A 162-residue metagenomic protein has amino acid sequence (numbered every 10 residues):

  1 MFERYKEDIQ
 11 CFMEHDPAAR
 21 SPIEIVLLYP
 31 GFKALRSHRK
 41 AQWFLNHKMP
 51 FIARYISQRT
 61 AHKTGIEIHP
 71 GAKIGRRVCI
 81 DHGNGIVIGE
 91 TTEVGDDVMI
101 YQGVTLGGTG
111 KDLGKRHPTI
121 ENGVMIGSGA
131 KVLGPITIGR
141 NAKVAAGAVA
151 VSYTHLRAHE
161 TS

Functional and structural regions predicted by a protein language model:
M1-T64: Terminal amphipathic alpha-helical/low-complexity segments used for targeting or macromolecular assembly
L45, G103, T161: Residue-level marker of positions within ordered structural domains that often coincide with functionally constrained
T64, H69-P70, G75-R76, D81-E90 (+10 more regions): Left-handed beta-helix
T154-T161: Conserved small/polar residues in nucleotide/adenosyl-binding loops
